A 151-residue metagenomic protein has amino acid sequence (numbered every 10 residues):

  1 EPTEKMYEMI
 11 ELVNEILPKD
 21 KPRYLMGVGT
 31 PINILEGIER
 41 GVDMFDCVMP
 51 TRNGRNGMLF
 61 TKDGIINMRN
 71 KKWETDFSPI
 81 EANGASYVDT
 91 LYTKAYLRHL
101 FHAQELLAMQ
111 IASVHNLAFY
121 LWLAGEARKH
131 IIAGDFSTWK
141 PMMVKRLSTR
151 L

Functional and structural regions predicted by a protein language model:
E1-I80: Glycine-rich phosphate/ribose-binding loops and adjacent secondary-structure elements that form binding surfaces
E81-L151: C-terminal extensions of enzymes
